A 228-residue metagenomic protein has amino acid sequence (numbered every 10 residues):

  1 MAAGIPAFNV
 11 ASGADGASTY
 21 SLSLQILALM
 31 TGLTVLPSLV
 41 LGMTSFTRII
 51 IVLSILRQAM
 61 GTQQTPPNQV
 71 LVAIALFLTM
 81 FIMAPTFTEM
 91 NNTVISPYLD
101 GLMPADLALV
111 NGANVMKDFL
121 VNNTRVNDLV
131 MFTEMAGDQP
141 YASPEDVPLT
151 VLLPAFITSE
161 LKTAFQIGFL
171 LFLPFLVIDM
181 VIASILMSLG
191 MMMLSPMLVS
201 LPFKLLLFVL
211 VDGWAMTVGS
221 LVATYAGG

Functional and structural regions predicted by a protein language model:
A2-G228: Hydrophobic alpha-helical segments and their helix-loop boundaries in membrane and membrane-proximal proteins
